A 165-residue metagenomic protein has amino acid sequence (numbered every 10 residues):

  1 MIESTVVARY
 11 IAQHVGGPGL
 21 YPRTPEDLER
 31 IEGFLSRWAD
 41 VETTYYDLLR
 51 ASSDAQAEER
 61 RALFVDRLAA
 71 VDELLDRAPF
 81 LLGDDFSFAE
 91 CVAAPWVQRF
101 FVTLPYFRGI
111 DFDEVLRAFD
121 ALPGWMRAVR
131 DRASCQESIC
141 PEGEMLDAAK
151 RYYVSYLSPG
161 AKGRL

Functional and structural regions predicted by a protein language model:
M1-L82, Y153-L165: GST-like domain detector, emphasizing the conserved glutathione-binding G-site in the N-terminal thioredoxin-like
Y21, F112-V115: Membrane interface segments of multi-pass transport proteins and intramembrane proteases
R30, E59-L63, V115-D131: Extended, well-ordered alpha-helical scaffold segments
S36-D40, A94-V102, A128: Glycine-rich, acidic and aromatic/proline-enriched surface loops and short helix-turn segments that act as binding
E73-D84, F107, R132-I139: Surface-exposed helix-capping loop/turn segments at secondary-structure junctions
D84-R108, A118-A121: GST superfamily/GST-like fold recognition
T103, M126-R130, Q136: C-terminal and inter-domain tail/linker signature
A133-L165: Long, charge-rich low-complexity segments
